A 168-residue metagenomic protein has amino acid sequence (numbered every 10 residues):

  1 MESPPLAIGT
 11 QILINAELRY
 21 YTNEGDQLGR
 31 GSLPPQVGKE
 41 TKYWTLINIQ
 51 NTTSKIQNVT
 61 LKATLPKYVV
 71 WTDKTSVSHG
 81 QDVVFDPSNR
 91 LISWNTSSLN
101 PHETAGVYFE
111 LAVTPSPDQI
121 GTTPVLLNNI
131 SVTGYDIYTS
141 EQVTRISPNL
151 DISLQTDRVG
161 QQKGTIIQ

Functional and structural regions predicted by a protein language model:
M1, G9, G38-E40, H102-T104: Solvent-exposed, conformationally flexible loop/turn segments
M1-R30, V70, S78-G80, V125-Q168: Extracellular/luminal low-complexity Ser/Thr/Pro-rich, glycosylation-prone repeat/linker regions
P4, I14-A16, Y43-I47, V59-L61 (+3 more regions): Hydrophobic residues positioned within well-ordered beta-strands of beta-sheet architectures
Q27-K62: Short beta-strand elements of extracellular/lumenal beta-sandwich folds
L28-Q36, S78-Q119: Extracellular adhesion/glycan-binding regions together with long Ser/Thr- and acidic-residue-rich low-complexity tracts
T41, T104-Y108, K163-Q168: Short, highly charged low-complexity linear segments
L46-Q50, N95-S140: Low-complexity, intrinsically disordered segments enriched in Ser/Thr together with acidic residues
Q50-D82, A112-T114: Proline-anchored loop/turn motifs at beta-strand termini and strand-loop-strand connectors
